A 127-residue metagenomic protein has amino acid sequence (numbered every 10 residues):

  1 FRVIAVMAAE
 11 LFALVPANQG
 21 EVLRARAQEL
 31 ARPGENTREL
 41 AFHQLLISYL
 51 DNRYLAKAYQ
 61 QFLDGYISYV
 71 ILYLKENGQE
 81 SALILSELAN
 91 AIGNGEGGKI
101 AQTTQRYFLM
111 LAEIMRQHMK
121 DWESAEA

Functional and structural regions predicted by a protein language model:
F1, E35-N36, Q60-L63, G78 (+1 more regions): Amphipathic, non-transmembrane alpha-helical scaffold segments
F1-L50, L83-Q102: All-alpha effector-binding/dimerization core of bacterial HTH-type transcriptional repressors
G20-R24, D64, V70-A127: C-terminal all-alpha effector/ligand-binding and dimerization domain of prokaryotic HTH-type transcriptional repressors
L45, N52-Q61, Y66: Short, charge-rich, low-complexity alpha-helical interaction segments
